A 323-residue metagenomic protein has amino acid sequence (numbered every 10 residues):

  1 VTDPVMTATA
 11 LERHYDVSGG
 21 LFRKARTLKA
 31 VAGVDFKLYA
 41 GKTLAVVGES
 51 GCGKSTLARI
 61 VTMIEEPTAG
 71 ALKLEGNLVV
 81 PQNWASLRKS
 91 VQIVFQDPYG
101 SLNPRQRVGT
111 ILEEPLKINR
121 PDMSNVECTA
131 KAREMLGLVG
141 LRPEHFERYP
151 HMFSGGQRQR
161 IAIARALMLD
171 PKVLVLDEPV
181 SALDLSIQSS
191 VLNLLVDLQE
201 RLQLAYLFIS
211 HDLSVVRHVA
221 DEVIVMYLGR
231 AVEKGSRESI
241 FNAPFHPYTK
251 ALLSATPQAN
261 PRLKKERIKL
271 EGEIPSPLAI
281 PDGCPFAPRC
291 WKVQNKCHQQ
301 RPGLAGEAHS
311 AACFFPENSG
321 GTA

Functional and structural regions predicted by a protein language model:
D3-P4, V17-F22, T27, S236-A323: Short catalytic/signature loops enriched in Gly
G20-A25, L78-Q92, T110, I118 (+3 more regions): ABC ATPase NBD coupling module
T62: Helix-to-loop junction immediately C-terminal to a conserved catalytic motif
G70-V80: Conserved ABC transporter NBD signature motif
V126-E144, L253-S254: Conserved ABC ATPase "signature" region
M168-K172: A short, proline-enriched helix->beta-strand linker immediately N-terminal to the Walker B motif in ABC-type P-loop
V175, P179-L183, I187-K265: P-loop NTP-binding/switch modules centered on Walker-like glycine-rich loops
